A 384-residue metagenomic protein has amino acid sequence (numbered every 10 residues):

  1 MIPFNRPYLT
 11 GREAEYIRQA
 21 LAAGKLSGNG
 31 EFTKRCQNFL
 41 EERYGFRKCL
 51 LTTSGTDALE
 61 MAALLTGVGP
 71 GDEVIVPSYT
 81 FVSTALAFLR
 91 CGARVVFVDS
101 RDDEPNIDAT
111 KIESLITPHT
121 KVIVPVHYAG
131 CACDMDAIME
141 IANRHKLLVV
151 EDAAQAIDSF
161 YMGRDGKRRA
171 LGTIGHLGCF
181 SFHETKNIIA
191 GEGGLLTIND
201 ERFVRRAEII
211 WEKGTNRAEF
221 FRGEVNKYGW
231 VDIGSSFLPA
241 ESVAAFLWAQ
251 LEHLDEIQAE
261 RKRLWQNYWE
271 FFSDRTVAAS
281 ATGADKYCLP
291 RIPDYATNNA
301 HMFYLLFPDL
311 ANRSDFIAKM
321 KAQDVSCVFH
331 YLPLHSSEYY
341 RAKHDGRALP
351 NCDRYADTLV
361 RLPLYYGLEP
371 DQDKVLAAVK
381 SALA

Functional and structural regions predicted by a protein language model:
M1-S27, G229-V231, P363: N-terminal "arm"/small-domain region of PLP-dependent enzymes with the aminotransferase-like
L26-E73, L86-C91, F97-V98, R164: Phosphate-binding glycine-rich loop
K34-N38, R43-R47, T110, V122-V126 (+3 more regions): PLP-dependent aminotransferase class I/II
L50, I75, V96, V149-V150 (+3 more regions): Structural detector of well-ordered beta-strand residues that form the stable sheet scaffold of enzyme domains
L64-F160: PLP-dependent aminotransferase-like
N106-E113, R164-L177, P370-L383: A short alpha/beta connector and helix-capping loop motif
E151-I189, E219-F220, N226-V231: Conserved active-site segment immediately N-terminal to the catalytic lysine that forms the internal aldimine
F180-S181, G194-N199, W248: Short beta-strand-to-turn element immediately C-terminal to the catalytic PLP-Schiff-base lysine in fold type I
